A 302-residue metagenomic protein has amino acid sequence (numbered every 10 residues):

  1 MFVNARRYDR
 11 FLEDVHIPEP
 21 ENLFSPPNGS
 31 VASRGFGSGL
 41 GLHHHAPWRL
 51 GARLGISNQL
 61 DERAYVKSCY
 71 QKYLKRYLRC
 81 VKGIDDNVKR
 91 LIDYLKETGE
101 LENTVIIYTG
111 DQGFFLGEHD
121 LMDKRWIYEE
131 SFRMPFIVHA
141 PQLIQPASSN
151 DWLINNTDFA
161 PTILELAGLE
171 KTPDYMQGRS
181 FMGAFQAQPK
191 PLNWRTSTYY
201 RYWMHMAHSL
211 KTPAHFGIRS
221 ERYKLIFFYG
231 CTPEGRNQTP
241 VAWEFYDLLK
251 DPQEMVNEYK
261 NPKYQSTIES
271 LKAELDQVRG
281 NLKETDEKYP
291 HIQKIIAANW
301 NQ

Functional and structural regions predicted by a protein language model:
M1-I154, L166-Y175, E234-P240, P262-S266 (+1 more regions): Active-site-proximal cap/lid insertion segments
D9, E13, L78-V81, D85-K96 (+8 more regions): Non-transmembrane alpha-helical segments in soluble domains of secreted/periplasmic/extracellular proteins
Q112-E118, T157-A160, E165-E244, L248 (+4 more regions): C-terminal cap/loop subdomain of S1 sulfatases and analogous C-terminal strand-loop tails that border
D120, Y229, N257-Y259: Short clusters of small/polar residues that mark proteolytic maturation junctions
H139, L248-K250: Inter-blade boundary loops/turns of WD-repeat beta-propellers
N261-Y264, E287-Q293: Mature extracytoplasmic/periplasmic domains
L271, L275-H291: C-terminal helix-rich "cap/oligomerization" subdomain common to oxidoreductases
